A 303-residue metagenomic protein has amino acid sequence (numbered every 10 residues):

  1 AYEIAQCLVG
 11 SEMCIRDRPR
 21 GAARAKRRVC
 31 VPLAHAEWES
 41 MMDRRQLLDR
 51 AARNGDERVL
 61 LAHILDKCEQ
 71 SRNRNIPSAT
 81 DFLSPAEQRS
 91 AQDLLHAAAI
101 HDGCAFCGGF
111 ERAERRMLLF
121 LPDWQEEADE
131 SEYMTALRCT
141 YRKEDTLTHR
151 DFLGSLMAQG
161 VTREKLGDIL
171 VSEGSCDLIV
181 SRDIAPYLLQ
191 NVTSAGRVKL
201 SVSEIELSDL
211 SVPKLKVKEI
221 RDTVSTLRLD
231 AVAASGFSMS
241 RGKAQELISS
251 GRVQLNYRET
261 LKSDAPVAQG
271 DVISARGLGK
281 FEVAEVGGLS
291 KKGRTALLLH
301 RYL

Functional and structural regions predicted by a protein language model:
A1-D17: Single conserved hydrophobic/aromatic residue that forms the stacking wall/gate of nucleotide- or nucleobase-binding
E12, K26-M41: Short, Lys/Arg-enriched N-terminal segments with co-localized hydrophobic residues within the first ~10-30 amino acids
E12, T226-G277: Basic (Lys/Arg-enriched) interaction patch that binds polyanionic ligands
R16-R20, R24-R28: Basic polycationic patches enriched in arginine
P32, M41-A231, G236, E259 (+2 more regions): Ferredoxin-like alpha/beta domains used as RNA- or RNAP-binding modules
